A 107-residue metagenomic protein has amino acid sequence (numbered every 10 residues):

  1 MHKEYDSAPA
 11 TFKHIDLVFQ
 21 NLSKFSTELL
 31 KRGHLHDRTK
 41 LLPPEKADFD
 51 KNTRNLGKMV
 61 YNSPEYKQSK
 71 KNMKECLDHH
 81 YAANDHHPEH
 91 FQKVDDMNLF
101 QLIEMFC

Functional and structural regions predicted by a protein language model:
M1-C107: Metal-dependent phosphohydrolase cores
